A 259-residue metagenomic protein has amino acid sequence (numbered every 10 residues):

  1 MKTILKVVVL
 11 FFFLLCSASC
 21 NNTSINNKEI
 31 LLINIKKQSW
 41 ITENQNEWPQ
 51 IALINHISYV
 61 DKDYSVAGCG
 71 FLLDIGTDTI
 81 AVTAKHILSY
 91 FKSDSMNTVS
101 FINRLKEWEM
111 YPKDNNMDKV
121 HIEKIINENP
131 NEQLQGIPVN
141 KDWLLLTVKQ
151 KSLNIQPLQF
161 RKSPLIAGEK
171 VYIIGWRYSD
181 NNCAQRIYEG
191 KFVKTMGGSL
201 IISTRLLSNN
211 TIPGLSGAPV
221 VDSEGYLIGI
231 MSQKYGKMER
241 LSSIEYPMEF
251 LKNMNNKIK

Functional and structural regions predicted by a protein language model:
K2-L10: Sec-dependent signal peptide recognition, specifically the positively charged N-region followed immediately by
C16-S19: C-terminal motif of bacterial Sec signal peptides marking the signal peptidase cleavage site
N21-L31: Bacterial Sec signal peptide processing site at the extreme N-terminus
E47-D63, K149-Q156, D180-K259: Active-site region of chymotrypsin-like
P49-W108, Q233-G236: Catalytic histidine site
A67, S100-M196: Serine endopeptidase catalytic core focused on the charge-relay Asp
G70, T79, T83, L146 (+6 more regions): Terminal peptide-recognition signature
